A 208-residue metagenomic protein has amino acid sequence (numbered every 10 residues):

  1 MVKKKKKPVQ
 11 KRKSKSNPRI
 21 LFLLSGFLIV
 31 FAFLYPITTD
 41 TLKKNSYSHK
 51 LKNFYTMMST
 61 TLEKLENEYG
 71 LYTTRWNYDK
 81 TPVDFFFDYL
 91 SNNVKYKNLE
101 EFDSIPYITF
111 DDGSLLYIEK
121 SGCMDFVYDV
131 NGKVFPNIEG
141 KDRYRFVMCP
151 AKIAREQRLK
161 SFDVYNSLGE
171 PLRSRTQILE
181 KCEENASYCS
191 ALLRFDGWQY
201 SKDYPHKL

Functional and structural regions predicted by a protein language model:
M1-K15: N-terminal Lys/Arg-rich, disordered targeting/topogenic segments
V2, P18-I20, L42-N45, H49 (+2 more regions): Generic ordered-secondary-structure signal
R12-K44: N-terminal single-pass transmembrane signal-anchor helix
L21, G26, V30-A32, N53 (+4 more regions): Intrinsic disorder/low-structure terminal segments
L42, S46-H49, N53-M57, D103 (+2 more regions): Short, well-structured alpha-helical interface segments that form or flank functional binding sites
S46-T73, D79-P82: Membrane-proximal N-terminal amphipathic helix
Y78-L208: Intrinsically disordered, low-complexity regions enriched in Pro/Ser/Thr/Gly and acidic residues
